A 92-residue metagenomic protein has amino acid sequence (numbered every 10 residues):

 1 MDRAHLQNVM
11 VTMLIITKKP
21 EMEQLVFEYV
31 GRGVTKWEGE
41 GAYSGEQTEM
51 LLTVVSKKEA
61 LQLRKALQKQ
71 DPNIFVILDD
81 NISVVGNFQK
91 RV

Functional and structural regions predicted by a protein language model:
M1-V92: Positively charged, small/polar-rich N-terminal and surface patches that mediate targeting and assembly and bind
